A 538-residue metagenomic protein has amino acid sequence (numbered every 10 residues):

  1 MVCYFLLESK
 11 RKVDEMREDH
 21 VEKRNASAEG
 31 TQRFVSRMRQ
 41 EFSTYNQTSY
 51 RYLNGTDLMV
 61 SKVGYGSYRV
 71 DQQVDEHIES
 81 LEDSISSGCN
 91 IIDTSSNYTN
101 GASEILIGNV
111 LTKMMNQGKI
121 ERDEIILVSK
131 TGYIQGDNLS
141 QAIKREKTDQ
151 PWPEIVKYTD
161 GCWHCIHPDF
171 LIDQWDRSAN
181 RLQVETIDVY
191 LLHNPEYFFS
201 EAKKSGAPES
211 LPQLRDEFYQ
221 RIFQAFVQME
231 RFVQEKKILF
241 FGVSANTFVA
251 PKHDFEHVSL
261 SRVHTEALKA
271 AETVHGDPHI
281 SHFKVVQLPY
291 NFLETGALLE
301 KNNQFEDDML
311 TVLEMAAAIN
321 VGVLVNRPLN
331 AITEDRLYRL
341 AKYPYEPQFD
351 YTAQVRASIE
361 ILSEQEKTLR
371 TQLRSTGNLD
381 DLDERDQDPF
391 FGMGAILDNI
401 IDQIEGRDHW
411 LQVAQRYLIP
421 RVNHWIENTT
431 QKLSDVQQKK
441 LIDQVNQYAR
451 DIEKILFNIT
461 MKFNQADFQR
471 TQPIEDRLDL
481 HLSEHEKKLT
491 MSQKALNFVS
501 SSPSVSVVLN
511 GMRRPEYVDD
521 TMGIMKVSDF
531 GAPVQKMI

Functional and structural regions predicted by a protein language model:
M1-C3, L299: N-terminal leader/targeting segments
C3-K147, E154-K157, P168-I172, E185 (+8 more regions): N-terminal binding-site loop/beta-alpha segment at the start of enzyme catalytic domains that lines or forms
K12, R17-F42, N46-Q47, N100 (+2 more regions): Beta/alpha (TIM)-barrel catalytic core signal, keyed to glycine-rich beta->alpha loops juxtaposed to Asp/Glu that bind
V63, I92, I187-Y190, F241 (+2 more regions): Hydrophobic residues within beta-strands of alpha/beta enzymes
S95, Y190, P195: Short beta-to-alpha linker loops that shape the active-site pocket of alpha/beta-hydrolase fold enzymes
I126-V128, D188-L191, F240-N246: Outer-envelope exported proteins of Gram-negative bacteria
D137-C162, F198-L211, Y345: Surface-exposed, active-site-proximal loop segments in enzymatic domains
L171-Y190, H275: CE4/NodB-like, metal-dependent polysaccharide N-deacetylase domain that modifies extracellular/periplasmic N-acetylated
